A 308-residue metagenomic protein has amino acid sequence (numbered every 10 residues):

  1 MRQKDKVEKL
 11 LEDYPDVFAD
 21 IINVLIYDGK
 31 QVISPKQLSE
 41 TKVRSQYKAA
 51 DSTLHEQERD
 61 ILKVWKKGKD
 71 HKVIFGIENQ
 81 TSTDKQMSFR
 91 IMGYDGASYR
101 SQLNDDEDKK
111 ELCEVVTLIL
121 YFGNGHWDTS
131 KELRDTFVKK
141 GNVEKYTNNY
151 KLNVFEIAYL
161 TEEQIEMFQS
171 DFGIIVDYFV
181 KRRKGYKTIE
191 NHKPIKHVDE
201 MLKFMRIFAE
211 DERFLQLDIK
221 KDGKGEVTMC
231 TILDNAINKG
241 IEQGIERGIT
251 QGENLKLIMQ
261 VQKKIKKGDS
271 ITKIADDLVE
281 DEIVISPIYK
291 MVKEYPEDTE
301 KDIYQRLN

Functional and structural regions predicted by a protein language model:
M1-N308: Elongated, amphipathic alpha-helical interaction scaffolds
